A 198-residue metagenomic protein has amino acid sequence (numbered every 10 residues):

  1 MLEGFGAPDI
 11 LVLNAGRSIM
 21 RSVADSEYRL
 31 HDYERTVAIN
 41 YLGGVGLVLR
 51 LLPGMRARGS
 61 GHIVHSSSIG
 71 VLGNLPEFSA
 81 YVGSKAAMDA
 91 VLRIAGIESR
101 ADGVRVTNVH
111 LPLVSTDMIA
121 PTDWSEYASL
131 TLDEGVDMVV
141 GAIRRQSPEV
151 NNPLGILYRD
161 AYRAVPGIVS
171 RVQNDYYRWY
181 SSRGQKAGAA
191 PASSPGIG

Functional and structural regions predicted by a protein language model:
N14-R21: Conserved NAD(P)H cofactor-binding loop of Rossmann-fold oxidoreductase domains
S22-D25, R29-E34: Substrate-binding pocket helix/loop in short-chain dehydrogenase/reductase
V48, S84: Active-site helix of classical SDR
S68: Residue(s) in the substrate-gating loop at a strand-loop-helix junction that position the organic substrate next
G73, I94-R105: Active-site-adjacent segment of SDR/Rossmann-fold oxidoreductases
L75-S79: Active-site loop immediately N-terminal to the catalytic Tyr-X3-Lys motif of short-chain dehydrogenase/reductase
N108, W124-R163: C-terminal helical subdomain
